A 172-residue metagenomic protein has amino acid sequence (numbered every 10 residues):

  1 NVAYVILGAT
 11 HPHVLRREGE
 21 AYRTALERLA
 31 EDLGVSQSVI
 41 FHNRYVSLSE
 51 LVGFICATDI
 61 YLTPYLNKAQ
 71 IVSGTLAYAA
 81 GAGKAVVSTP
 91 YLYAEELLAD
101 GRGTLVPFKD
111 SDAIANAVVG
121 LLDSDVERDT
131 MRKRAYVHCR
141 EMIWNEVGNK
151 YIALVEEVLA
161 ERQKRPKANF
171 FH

Functional and structural regions predicted by a protein language model:
E18-Y45, S49: Nucleotide-activated donor-binding/catalytic signature segment of Leloir-type glycosyltransferases, i.e., the conserved
S38-T58, G81, E95: Short acidic alpha-helix that forms the nucleotide-activated donor recognition element in Leloir-type transferases
S49, T63-A77, Y91-E96: Nucleotide-sugar-dependent
G53-Q70, K84: Acidic donor-binding loop of glycosyltransferase active sites
A80-G81, A85-S88: Short hydrophobic beta-strand element within catalytic cores of glycosyltransferases and related nucleotide-activated
D100, T104-S111, G120-D125: Conserved acidic donor-binding segment of nucleotide-sugar-dependent glycosyltransferases
A113, G120, E127-E141, A153 (+1 more regions): A short, well-ordered alpha-helix in the C-terminal region of glycosyltransferases
W144-H172: C-terminal alpha-helical cap of glycosyltransferases
